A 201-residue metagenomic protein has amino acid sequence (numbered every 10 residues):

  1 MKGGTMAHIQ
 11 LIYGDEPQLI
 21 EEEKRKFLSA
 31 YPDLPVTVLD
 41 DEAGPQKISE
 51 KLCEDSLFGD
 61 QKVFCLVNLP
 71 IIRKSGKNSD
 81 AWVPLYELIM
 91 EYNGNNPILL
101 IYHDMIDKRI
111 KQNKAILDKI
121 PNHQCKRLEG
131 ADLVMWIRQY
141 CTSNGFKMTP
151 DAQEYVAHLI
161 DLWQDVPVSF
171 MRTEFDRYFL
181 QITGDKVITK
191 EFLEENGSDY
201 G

Functional and structural regions predicted by a protein language model:
K2-G201: Non-catalytic interfacial helical region
